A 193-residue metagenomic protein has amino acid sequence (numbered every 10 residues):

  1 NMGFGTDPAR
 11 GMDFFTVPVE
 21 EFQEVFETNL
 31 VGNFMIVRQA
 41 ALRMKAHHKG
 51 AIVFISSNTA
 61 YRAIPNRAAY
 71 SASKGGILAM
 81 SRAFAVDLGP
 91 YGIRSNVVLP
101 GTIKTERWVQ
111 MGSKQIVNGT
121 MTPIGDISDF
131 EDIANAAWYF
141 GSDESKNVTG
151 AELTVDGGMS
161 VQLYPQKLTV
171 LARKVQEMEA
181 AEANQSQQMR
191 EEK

Functional and structural regions predicted by a protein language model:
A9-F14, P18-Q23, N118: Substrate-binding pocket helix/loop in short-chain dehydrogenase/reductase
V37, S73, S81: Active-site helix of classical SDR
L42, V86-D87, K146: Alpha-helical segment proximal to the catalytic Tyr-Lys
K49, I127-V155, S160: C-terminal substrate-recognition "lid" of short-chain dehydrogenase/reductases
S57: Residue(s) in the substrate-gating loop at a strand-loop-helix junction that position the organic substrate next
G89, R94, V148-G150: Short, small/polar-rich loop/turn modules that mediate ligand/substrate recognition or access, typified
T149-K193: Short C-terminal tail/terminal secondary-structure segment of NAD(P)H-dependent dehydrogenase/reductase domains
